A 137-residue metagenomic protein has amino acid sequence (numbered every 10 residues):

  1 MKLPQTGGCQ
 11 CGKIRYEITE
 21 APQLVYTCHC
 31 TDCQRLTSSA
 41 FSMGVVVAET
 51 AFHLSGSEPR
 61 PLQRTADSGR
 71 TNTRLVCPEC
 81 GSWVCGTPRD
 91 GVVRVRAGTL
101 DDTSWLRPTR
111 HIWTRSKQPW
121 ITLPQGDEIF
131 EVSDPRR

Functional and structural regions predicted by a protein language model:
M1-R137: A short Gly-Trp-Pro
